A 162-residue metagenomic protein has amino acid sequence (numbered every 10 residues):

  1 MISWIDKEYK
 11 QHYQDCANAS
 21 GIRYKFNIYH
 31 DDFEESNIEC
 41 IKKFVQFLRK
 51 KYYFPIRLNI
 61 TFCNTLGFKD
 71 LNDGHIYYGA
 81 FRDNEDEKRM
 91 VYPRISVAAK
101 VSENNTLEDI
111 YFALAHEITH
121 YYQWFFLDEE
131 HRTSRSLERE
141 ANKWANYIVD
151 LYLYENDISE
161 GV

Functional and structural regions predicted by a protein language model:
M1-D83: A metal-dependent hydrolase signature that marks the N-terminal structural subdomain at the beginning of catalytic folds
N37, I41, L107, Y111 (+2 more regions): Hydrophobic (often cysteine-bearing) scaffold residues that line and stabilize catalytic clefts of nucleotide/cofactor
K50, Q123, D150-Y154: A generic secondary-structure boundary signal that marks alpha-helix termini
L66-L107, Y121: Active-site scaffold of zinc-dependent metalloenzymes
F112-F125: Active-site recognition of the HExxH zinc-binding catalytic motif
W124-R132: Substrate-binding clefts and substrate-entry loops adjacent to catalytic sites of polymer-processing enzymes acting on
R132-V162: Post-HExxH zinc-binding segment in Zn-dependent metallohydrolases
